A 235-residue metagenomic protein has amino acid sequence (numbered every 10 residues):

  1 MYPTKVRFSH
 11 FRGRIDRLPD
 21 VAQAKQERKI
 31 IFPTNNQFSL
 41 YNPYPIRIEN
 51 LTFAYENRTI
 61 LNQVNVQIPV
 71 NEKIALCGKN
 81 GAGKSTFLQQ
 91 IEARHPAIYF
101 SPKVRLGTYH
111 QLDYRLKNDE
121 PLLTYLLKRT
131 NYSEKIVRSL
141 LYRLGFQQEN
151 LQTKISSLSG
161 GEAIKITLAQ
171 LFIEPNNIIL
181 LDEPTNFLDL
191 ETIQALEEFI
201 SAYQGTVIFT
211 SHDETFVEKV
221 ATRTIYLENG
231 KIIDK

Functional and structural regions predicted by a protein language model:
M1-E56, P69: Coupling and communication elements adjacent to P-loop NTPase active sites across diverse families
F38-K235: ABC ATP-binding cassette signature C-motif
